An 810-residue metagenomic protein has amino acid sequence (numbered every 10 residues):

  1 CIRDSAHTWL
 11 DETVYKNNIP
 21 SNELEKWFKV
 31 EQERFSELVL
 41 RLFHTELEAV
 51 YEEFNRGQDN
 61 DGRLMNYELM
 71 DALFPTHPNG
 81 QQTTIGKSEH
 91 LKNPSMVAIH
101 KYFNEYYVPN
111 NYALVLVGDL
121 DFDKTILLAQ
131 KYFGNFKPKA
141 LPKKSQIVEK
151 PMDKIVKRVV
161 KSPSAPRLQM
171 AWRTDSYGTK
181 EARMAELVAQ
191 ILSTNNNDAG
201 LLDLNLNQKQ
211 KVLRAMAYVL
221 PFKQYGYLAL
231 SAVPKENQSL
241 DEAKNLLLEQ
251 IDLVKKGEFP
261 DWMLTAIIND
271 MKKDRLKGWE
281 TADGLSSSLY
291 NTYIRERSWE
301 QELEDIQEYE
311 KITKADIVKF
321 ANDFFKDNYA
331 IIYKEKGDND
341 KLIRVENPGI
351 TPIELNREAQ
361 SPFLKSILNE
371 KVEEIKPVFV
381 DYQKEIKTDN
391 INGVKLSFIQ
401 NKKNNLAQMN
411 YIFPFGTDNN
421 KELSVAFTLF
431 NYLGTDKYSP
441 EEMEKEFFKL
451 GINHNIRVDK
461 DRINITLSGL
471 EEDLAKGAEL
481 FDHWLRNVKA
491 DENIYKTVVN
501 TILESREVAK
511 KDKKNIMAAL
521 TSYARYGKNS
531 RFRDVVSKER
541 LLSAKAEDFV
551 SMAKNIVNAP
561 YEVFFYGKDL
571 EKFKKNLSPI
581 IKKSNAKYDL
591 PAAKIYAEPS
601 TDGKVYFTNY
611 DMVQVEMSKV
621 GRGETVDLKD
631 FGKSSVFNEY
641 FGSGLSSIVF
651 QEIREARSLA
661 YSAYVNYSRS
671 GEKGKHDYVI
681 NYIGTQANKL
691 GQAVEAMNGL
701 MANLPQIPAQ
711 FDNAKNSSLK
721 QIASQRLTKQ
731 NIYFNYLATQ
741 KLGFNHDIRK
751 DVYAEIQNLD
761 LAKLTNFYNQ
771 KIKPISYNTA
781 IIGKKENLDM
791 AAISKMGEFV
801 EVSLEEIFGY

Functional and structural regions predicted by a protein language model:
R3-E33, L64-E89, N111-V117, P166-S176 (+12 more regions): M16 family metallopeptidases and their MPP-like homologs
E33-L40, F133-A140, L248-F259, H483-A490 (+3 more regions): A common structural junction motif
L40-L42, P94, I312, N487-K496 (+3 more regions): Peptidyl-prolyl cis-trans isomerase
D123-V159, A199, L204, L276 (+5 more regions): Proteolytic maturation boundary segments
